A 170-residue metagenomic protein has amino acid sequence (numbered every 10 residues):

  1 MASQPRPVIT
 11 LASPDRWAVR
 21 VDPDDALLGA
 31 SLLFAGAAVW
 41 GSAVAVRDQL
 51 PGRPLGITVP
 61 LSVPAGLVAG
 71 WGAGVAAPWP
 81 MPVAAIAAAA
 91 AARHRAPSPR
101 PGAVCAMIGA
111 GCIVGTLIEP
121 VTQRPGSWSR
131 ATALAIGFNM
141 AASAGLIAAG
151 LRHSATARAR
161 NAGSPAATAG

Functional and structural regions predicted by a protein language model:
M1-G170: Short amphipathic, positively biased membrane-proximal segments that drive organelle/inner-membrane targeting
